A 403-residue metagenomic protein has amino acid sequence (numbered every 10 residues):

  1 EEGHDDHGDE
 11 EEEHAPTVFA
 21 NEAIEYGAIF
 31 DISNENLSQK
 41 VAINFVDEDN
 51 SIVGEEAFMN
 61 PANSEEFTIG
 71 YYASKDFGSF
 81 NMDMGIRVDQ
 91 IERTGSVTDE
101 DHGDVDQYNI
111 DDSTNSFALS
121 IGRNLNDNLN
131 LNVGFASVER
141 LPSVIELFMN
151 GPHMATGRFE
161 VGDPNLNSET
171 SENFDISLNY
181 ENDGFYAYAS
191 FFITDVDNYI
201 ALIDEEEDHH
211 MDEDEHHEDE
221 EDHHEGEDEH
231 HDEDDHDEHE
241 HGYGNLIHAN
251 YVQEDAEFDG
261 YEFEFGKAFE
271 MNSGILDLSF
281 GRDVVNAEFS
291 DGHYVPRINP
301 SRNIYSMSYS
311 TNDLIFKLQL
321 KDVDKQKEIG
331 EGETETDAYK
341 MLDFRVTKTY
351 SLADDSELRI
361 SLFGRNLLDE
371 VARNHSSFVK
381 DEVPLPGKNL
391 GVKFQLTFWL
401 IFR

Functional and structural regions predicted by a protein language model:
E1, N44-E48, R87-I91, A118 (+9 more regions): Outer-membrane beta-barrel pore domains and translocons
E1-N124, N130, A136, Y188-F191 (+2 more regions): Face-selective signature of the C-terminal outer-membrane beta-barrel domain
H14-E22, A57-E65, D104-S113, P164-T170 (+4 more regions): Replace "Gram-negative outer membrane beta-barrel proteins" with "bacterial and organellar outer membrane beta-barrel
N36-V41, S79-M82, N128-L131, G184-A187 (+4 more regions): Repeated loop/turn-to-beta-strand initiation elements of outer-membrane beta-barrel proteins
Q39-I43, M84-I86, L119, V133-F135 (+9 more regions): Membrane-embedded beta-strand positions of outer-membrane beta-barrel proteins
D47-D49, N60, Q90-G103, N109 (+10 more regions): Surface-exposed extracellular loop regions of Gram-negative outer-membrane beta-barrel proteins, predominantly
S177, L385-R403: Outer-membrane beta-barrel "beta-signal"
F192-V196, D235-Q326, L368: Gram-negative outer-membrane beta-barrel transporters
